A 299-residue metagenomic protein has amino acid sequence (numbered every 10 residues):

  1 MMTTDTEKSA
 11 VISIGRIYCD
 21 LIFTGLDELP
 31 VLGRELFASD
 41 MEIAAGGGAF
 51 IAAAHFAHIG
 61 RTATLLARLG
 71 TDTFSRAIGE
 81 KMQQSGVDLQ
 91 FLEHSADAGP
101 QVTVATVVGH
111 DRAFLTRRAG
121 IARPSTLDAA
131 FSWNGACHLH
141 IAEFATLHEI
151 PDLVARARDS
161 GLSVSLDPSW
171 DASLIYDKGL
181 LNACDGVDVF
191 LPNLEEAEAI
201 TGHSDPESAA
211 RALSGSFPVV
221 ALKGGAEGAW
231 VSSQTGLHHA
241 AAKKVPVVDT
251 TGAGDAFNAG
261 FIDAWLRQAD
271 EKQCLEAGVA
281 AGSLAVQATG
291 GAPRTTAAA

Functional and structural regions predicted by a protein language model:
M1-L66, T73-E80, Q84, V247-V248: Glycine-rich phosphate/adenosyl-contacting loop at the front of the ribokinase-like
M2-V11, L21, F37, S173 (+1 more regions): Conserved phosphate-binding/catalytic region of the ribokinase-like
M2-Y18, G79-H94, T106-H238: Ribokinase/PfkB-type carbohydrate-kinase core domain
A38-S39, G46, I141-A142, L166-P168 (+1 more regions): Thr-Gly-centered strand-to-loop micro-motif
S39-G47, I51, T73, S95-G99 (+5 more regions): Residues at secondary-structure transition points
F50-A54, A155, E195, K272 (+1 more regions): A broad detector of short, well-ordered amphipathic alpha-helices that serve as recognition/interaction surfaces
H55, K81, R156, G260 (+1 more regions): Rossmann-fold NAD(P)-dependent oxidoreductase module
R68, Q101-G109, A240: Catalytic-core segment of enzymes that process non-peptidic bonds
